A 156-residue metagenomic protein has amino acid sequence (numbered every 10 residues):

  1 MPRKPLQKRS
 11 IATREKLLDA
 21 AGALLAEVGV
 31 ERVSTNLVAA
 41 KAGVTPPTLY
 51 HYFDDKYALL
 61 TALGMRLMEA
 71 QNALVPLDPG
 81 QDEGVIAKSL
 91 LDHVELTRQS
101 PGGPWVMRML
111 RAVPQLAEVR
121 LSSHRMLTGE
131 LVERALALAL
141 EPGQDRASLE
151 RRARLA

Functional and structural regions predicted by a protein language model:
M1-A12, G143-R146: N-terminal intrinsically disordered/low-complexity leader segments
A12, K16, A20, L24-A58: Helix-turn-helix
K16, A58, V85-D92, R151-L155: Amphipathic alpha-helical interaction segments
L18, A87, L91, R125-L136: An amphipathic alpha-helix signature
L60-L67, R120-S123: Alpha-helical DNA-contacting segments of helix-turn-helix folds
A62, V75-S100: Hydrophobic alpha-helical connector segments
D92, L96-T97, T128-G129, G143-A156: Hydrophobic alpha-helical segments that form the core of small-molecule binding pockets and/or dimer interfaces
Q99-G129: Short secondary-structure transition hinges
